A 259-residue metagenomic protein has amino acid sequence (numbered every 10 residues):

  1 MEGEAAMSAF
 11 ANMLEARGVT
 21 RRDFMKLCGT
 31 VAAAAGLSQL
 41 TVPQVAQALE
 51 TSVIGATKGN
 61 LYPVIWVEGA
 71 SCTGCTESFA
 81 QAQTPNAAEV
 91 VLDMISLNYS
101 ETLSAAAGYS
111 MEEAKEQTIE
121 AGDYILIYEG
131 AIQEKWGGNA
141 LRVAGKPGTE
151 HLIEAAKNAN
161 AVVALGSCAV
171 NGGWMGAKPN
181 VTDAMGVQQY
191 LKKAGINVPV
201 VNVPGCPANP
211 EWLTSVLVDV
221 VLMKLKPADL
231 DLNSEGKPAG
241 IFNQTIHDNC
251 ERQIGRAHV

Functional and structural regions predicted by a protein language model:
M1-T20: N-terminal secretory signal peptides
M7-S8, Q44-L152: Extended, subdomain-level signal for the structured scaffold at the beginning of enzyme domains
S8, D23-A46: N-terminal export signals
I65, A161-G166, V201-V203: Hydrophobic/aromatic beta-strand patches that form the interior of the parallel beta-sheet core in alpha/beta enzyme
I153-A159: Short, conserved loop/helix-junction motifs that constitute active-site signature segments in enzyme catalytic cores
G172-I196, V201, G205: Class I SAM-dependent methyltransferase SAM-binding "motif I" and its flanking Rossmann-like core
K226-R252: Internal, active-site/partner-interface "lid" segment
A257-V259: Conserved small/polar residues in nucleotide/adenosyl-binding loops
